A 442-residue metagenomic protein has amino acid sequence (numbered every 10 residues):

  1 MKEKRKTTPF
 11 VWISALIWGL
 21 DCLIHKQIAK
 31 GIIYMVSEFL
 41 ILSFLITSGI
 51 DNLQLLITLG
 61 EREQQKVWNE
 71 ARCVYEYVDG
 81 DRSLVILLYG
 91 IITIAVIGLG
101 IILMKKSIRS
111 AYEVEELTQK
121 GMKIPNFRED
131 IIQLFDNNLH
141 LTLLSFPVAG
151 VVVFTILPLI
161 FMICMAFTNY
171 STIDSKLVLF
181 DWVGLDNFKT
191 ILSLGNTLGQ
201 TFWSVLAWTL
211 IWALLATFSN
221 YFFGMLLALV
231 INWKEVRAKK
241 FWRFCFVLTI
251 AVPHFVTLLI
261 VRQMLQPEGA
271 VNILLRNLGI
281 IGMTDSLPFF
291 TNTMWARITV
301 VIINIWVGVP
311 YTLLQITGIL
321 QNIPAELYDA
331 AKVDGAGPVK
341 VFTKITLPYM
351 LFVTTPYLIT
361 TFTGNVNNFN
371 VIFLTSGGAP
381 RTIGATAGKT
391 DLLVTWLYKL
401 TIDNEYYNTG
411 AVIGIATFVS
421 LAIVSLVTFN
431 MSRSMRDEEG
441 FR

Functional and structural regions predicted by a protein language model:
K4-F10, S14-I24, I28-G31, M35-S43 (+4 more regions): N-terminal signal-anchor/first transmembrane alpha helix
Y34-L53, L59-G60, M350: Hydrophobic transmembrane alpha-helices
S48-L56, L139-R442: A structural signal for multi-pass alpha-helical bundles of membrane permease subunits that mediate small-molecule
N52-L87: Membrane-interfacial interhelical loops
